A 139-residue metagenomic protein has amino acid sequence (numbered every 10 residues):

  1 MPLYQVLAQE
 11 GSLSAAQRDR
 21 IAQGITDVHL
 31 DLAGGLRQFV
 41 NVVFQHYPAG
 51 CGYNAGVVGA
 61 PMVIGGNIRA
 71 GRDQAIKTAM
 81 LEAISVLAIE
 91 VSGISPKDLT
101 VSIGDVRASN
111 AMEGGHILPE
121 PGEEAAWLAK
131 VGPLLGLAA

Functional and structural regions predicted by a protein language model:
M1-A139: A domain-level signal for the structural core that forms small-molecule/cofactor-binding pockets and catalytic centers
